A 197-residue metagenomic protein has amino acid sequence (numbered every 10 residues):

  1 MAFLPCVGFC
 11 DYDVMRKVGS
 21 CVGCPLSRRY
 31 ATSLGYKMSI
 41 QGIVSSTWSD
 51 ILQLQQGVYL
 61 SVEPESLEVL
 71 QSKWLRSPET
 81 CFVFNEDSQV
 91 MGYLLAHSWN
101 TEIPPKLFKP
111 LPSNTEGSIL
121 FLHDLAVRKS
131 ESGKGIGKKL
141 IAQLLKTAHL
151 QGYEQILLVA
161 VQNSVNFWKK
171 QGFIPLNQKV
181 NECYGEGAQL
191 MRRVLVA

Functional and structural regions predicted by a protein language model:
V22, Y30-G35: N-terminal, intrinsically disordered charge-dense segments
M38-I51: A short beta-loop-alpha structural element at the N-terminal edge of CoA-dependent acyl/N-acetyltransferase catalytic
L60-D87, M91, L95-P112: Active-site rim helix/loop that mediates acceptor-substrate recognition in acyltransferases
V90-A126, S132, K179-G187: Conserved acyl-donor/pantetheine-binding loop and adjacent beta-alpha core of acyl/acetyltransferases and related
S98, L157-V159, K169, I174-L190: Conserved catalytic-core motifs of GNAT/GCN5-like acyltransferases
V127, G133-K146: Conserved acetyl-CoA-binding loop-helix of GNAT-fold acetyltransferases
I141, K146-A160: Conserved GNAT acetyl-CoA-binding A-motif
